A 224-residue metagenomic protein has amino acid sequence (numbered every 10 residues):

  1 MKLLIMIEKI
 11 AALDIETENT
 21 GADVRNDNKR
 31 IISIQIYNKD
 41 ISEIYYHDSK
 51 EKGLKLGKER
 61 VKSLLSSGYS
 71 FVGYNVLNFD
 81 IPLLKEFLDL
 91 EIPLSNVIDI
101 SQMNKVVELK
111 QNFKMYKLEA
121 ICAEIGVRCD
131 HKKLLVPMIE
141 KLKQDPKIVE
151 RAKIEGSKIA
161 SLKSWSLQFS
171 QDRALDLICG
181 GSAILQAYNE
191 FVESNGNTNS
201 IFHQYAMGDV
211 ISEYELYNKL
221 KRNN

Functional and structural regions predicted by a protein language model:
M1-Q35: Entry/capping segment at the start of metal-dependent catalytic domains with acidic active-site entry clusters
I7-K9, G73, I92, F202: A generic hydrophobic-helix recognition signal that picks specific residues within alpha-helical hydrophobic
D14-E16, D99, D209: Acidic active-site catalytic centers that drive phospho-/nucleotidyl reactions and related ester hydrolyses
N26, Y46-S49, Y205: Pocket-edge positions in alpha/beta enzyme catalytic cores
N38-W165: Conserved DEDDh/DEDDy metal-dependent 3′-5′ exonuclease domain
E124-N224: Acidic, Mg2+-coordinating catalytic module of metal-dependent nucleases/exonucleases that use a two-metal-ion mechanism
